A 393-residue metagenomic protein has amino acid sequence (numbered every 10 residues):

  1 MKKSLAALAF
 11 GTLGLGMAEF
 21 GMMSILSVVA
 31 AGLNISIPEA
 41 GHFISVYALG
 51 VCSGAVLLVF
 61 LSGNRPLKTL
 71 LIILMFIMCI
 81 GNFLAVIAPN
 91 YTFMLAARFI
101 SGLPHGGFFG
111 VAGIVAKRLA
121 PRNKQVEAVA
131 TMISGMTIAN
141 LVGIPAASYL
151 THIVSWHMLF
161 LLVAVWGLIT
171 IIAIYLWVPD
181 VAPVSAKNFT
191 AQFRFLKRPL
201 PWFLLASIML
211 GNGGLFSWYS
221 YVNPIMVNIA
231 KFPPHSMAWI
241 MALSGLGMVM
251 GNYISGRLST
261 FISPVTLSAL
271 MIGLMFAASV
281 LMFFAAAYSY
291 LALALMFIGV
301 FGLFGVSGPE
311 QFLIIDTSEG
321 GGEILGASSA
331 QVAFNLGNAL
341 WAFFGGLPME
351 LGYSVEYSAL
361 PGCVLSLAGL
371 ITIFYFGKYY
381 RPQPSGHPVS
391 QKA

Functional and structural regions predicted by a protein language model:
N34, P66, I87-F93, P104 (+2 more regions): Helix-breaking motifs and short loop linkers at transmembrane-helix boundaries and internal kinks in secondary membrane
S53-T92: Conserved MFS/SLC helix-loop-helix module at the cytosolic interface between two early adjacent transmembrane helices
G81-L84, T92-S101, Y290-I298: Paired small-residue
F93, P121-V178, Y221, I225: Helix-loop-helix hairpin linking two adjacent transmembrane segments in secondary transporters
A97-G135: Cytoplasmic helix-loop-helix junction between adjacent transmembrane helices in 12-TM secondary transporters
G107-A120, G305-E319: Intracellular juxtamembrane helix-capping segments at the cytosolic ends of symmetry-related transmembrane helices
V265-E310: C-terminal transmembrane helical hairpin of 12-TM major facilitator-type secondary transporters
T317-S354, G362: A late C-terminal transmembrane helix in Major Facilitator Superfamily
